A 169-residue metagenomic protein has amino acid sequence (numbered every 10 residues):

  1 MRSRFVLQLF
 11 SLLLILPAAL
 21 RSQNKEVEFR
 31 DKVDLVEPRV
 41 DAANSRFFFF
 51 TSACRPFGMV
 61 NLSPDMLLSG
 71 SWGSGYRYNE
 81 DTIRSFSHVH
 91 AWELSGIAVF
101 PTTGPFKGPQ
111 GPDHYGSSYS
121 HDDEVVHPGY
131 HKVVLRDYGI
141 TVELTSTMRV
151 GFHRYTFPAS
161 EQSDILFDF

Functional and structural regions predicted by a protein language model:
M1-K25: Bacterial Sec-dependent N-terminal signal peptides
N24-F169: Accessory carbohydrate-recognition regions in carbohydrate-active enzymes
